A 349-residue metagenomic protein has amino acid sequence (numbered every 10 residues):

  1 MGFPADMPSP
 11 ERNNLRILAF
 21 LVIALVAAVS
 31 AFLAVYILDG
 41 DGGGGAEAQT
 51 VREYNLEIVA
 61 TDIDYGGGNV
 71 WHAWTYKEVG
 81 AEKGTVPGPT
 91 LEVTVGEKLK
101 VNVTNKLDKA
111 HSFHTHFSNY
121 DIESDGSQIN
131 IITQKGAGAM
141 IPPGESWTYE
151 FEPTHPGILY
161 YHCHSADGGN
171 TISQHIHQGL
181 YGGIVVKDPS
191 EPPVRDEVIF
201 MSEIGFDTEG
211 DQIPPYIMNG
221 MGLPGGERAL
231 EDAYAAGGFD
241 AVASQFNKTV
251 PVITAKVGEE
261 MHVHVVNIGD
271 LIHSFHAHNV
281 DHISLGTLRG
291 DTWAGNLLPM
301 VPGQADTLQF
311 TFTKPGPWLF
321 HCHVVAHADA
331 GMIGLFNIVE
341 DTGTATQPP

Functional and structural regions predicted by a protein language model:
M1-A48: Secretory targeting signatures
Y36-E123, S127-Q128, T133-S146, G179 (+5 more regions): N-terminal, post-signal-peptide metal-ligating segments of extracellular/periplasmic oxidoreductases, dominated by
P87-P89, E97, D196, F200-G205 (+6 more regions): Extracytoplasmic low-complexity repetitive segments enriched in small/polar residues
V101-V103, C163, V263-V265, F275 (+1 more regions): Hydrophobic beta-strand segments within beta-rich accessory/binding domains
K106-D108, I268-L271: Short proline/glycine-enriched turn/loop motifs at strand-loop junctions of beta-rich domains
L107-H111, S118-D121, I129-P192, L298-P349: Extracellular/periplasmic metallocenter environments
S112, H273-S274: A short beta-turn/strand-edge loop motif at beta-sheet boundaries
N170-T171, S274-H276, H282-L298: Intrinsic, low-complexity N-terminal interaction/targeting segments
